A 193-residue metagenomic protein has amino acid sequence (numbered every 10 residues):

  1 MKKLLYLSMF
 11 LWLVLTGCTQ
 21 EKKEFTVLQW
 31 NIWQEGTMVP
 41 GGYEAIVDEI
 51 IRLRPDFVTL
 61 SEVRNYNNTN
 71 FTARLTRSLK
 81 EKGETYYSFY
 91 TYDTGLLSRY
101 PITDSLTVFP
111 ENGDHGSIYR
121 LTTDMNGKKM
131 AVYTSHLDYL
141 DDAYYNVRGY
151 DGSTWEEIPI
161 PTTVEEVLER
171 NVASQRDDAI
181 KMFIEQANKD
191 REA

Functional and structural regions predicted by a protein language model:
K3-Y6, L15-S78, T91, E157-P159 (+1 more regions): N-terminal, active-site-proximal structural segment of metallo-dependent hydrolase catalytic domains
V63-D151: Structured beta-strand-rich core segments of catalytic domains in phosphoester-bond hydrolases
Y145-A173: A solvent-exposed, charged loop/short amphipathic helix patch at secondary-structure junctions
A173-A179: Active-site beta-loop-alpha substructure in enzyme catalytic cores, prototypically the cysteine-centered nucleophile
A179, F183-Q186: Alpha-helical packing segments of well-folded alpha/beta enzyme cores
D190-A193: Metal-dependent active-site segment of extracytoplasmic phospho-/sulfohydrolases and closely related
